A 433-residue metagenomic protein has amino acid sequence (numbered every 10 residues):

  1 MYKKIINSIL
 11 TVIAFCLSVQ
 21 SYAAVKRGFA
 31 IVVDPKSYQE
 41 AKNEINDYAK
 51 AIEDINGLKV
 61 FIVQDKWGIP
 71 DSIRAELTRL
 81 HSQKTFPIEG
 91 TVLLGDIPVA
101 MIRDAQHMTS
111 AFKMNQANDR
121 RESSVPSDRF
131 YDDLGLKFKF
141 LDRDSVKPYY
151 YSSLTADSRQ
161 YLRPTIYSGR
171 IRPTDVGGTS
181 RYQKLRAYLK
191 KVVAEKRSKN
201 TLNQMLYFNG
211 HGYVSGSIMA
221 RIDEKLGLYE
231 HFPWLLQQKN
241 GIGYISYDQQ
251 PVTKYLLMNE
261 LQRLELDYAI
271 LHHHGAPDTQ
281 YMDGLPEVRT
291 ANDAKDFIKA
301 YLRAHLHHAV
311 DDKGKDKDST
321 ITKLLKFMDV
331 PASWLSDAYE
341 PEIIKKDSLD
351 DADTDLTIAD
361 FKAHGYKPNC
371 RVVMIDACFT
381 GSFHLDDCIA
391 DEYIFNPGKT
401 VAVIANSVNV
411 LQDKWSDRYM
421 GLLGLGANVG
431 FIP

Functional and structural regions predicted by a protein language model:
M1-A24: Bacterial Sec-dependent N-terminal signal peptides
A24-P433: Cysteine-dependent hydrolase recognition
